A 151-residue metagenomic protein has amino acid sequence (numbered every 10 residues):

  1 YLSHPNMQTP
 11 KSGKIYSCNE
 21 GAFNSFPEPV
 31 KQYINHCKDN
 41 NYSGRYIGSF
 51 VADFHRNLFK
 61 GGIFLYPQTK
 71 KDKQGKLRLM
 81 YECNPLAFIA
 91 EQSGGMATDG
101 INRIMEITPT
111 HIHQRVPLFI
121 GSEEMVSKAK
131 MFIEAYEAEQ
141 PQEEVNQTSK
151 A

Functional and structural regions predicted by a protein language model:
Y1-A151: IMPase-like, lithium-sensitive Mg2+-dependent phosphomonoesterase catalytic core
